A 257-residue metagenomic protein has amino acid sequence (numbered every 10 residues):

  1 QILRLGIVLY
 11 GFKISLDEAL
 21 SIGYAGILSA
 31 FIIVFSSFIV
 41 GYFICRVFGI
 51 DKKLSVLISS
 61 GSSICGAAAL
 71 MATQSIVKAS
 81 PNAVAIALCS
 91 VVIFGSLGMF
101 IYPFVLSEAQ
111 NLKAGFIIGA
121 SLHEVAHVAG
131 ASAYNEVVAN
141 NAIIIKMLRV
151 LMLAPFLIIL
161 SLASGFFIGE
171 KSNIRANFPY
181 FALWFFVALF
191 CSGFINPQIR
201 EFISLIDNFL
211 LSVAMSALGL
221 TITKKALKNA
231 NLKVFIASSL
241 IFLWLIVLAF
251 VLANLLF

Functional and structural regions predicted by a protein language model:
Q1-I33, L148-A154, K171-K225, N229-A249 (+2 more regions): Helical membrane-embedded segments and adjacent short helical loop/helix-boundary regions of multi-pass membrane
I2, G6-K52, S75-S90: Helix-loop-helix hairpins and the membrane-proximal interhelical loops of multi-pass alpha-helical transport proteins
L28-S62, F94-Q110, K228-N229, F235-F257: Transmembrane alpha-helices that form the ion-translocation and gating core of multi-pass ion transport proteins
F38-D51, T73-S75, I158-G169, L220-N229: C-terminal ends of transmembrane helices
I50-G98, A114-N135: Alpha-helical membrane segments and immediately flanking helix-loop junctions that form or couple to the substrate/ion
A87-Y102, A120-A129, I144-I159, I241-L245: Membrane-embedded alpha-helical segments of transport systems, primarily multispan ion/solute transporters
L106-N141, G165, N196-I199, I203: Transmembrane alpha-helical segments and their short flanking loops that form helix-hairpins/helix-helix interfaces
N135-N173, N177: Oxyanion-binding "anion nests"
